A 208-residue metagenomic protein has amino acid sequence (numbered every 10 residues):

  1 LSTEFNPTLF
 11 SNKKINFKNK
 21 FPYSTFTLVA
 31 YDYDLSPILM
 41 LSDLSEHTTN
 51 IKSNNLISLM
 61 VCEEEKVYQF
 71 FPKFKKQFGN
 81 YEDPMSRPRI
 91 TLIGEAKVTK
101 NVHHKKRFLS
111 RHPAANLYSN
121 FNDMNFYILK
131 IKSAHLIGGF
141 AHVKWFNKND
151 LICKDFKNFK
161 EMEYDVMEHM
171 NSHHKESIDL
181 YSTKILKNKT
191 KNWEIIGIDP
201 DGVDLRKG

Functional and structural regions predicted by a protein language model:
L1-G208: Binding-site signature for planar aromatic cofactors or substrates
